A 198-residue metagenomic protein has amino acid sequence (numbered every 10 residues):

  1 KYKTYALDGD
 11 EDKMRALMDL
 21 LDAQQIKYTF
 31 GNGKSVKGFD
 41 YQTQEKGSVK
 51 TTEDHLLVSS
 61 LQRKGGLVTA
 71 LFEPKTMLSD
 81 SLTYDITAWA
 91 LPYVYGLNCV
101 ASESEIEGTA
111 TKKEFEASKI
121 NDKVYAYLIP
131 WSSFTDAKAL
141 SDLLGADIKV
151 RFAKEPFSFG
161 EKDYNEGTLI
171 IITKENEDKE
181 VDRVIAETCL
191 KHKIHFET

Functional and structural regions predicted by a protein language model:
K1-T198: Intrinsic-disorder/low-complexity accessory segments
